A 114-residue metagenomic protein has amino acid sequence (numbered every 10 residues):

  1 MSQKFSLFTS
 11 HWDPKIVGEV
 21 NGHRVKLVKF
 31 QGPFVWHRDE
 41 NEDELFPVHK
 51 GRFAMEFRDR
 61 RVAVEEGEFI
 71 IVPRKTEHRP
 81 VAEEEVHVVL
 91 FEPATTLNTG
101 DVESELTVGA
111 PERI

Functional and structural regions predicted by a protein language model:
M1-K26, E103-I114: A short, N-terminal "cap"/entry segment at the start of jelly-roll beta-barrel domains of the cupin/DSBH fold
I16, G32-W36: Short, charged beta-strand/loop "edge" motif centered at a coil->beta-strand transition that forms conserved
N21, H49-K50, E65-E66, E84: A cytosolic small-molecule/anion-sensing beta-strand core signal
G22-R24, Q31-P33, G51-A54, R61 (+1 more regions): Short, charged/polar surface micro-motifs in flexible loops or helix N-caps
K29-Q31, D39-F57: Short, conserved beta-strand element in jelly-roll/cupin
H37-D39, H78: Histidine-centered active-site/metal-ligand motif
R58-T76: Short acidic-glycine-tyrosine-enriched beta hairpin
R74-E103: Ligand-binding loop in jelly-roll beta-barrel domains
